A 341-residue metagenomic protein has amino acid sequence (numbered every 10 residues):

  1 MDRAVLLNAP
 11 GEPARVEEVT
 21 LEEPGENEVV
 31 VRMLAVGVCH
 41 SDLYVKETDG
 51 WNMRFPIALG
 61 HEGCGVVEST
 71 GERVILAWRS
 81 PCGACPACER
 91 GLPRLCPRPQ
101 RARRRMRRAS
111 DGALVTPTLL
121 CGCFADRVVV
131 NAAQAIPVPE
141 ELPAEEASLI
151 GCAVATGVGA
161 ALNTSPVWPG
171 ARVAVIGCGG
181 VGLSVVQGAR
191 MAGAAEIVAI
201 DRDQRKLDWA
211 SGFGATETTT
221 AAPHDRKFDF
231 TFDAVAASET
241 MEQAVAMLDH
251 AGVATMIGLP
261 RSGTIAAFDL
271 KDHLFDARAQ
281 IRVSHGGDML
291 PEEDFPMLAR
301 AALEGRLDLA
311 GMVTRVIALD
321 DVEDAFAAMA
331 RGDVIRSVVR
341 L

Functional and structural regions predicted by a protein language model:
D2, D225, T255-M256, R261-G263 (+3 more regions): C-terminal capping/lid region of NAD(P)-dependent oxidoreductase domains
R3, R172, A195-E196, V253 (+1 more regions): Residues at the starts of beta-strands that form the adenosine-phosphate
T20-L21, R54-G60, A77, V115-L120 (+2 more regions): Short Gly/Pro-enriched turn/cap motifs at secondary-structure boundaries
E22-V36, D49-E89, P93-R94, P139-E141: Glycine-rich beta-strand-centered segment in the early N-terminal region that forms part of a ligand/cofactor-binding
R73, A133-Q134, P139-A221: Mid-domain Rossmann-like dinucleotide-binding core that forms the NAD(H)/NADP(H) cofactor-binding site
C82-I176: NAD(P)H dinucleotide-binding glycine-rich loop of Rossmann-like/cofactor-binding domains, especially the beta1-alpha1
S165-V167, Q204-Q280: Glycine-rich cofactor phosphate-binding loops and adjacent beta1-alpha1 units of small-molecule cofactor enzyme domains
T264-V313, D324: C-terminal substrate-binding/catalytic core of Rossmann-like NAD(P)-dependent dehydrogenases/reductases
